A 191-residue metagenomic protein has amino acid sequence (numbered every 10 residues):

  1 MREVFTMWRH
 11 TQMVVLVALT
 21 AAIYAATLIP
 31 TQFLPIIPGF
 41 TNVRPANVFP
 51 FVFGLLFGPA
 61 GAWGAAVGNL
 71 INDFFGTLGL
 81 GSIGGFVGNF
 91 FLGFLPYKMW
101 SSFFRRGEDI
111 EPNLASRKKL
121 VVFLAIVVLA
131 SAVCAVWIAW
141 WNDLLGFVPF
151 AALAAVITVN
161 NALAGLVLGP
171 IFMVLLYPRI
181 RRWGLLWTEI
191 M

Functional and structural regions predicted by a protein language model:
R2-W63: Hydrophobic transmembrane alpha-helices
I29-V48, I71-M191: Membrane-embedded alpha-helical hairpins and interfacial helices in multi-pass inner-membrane proteins
A62-N72: Central hydrophobic cores of alpha-helical transmembrane segments in multi-pass integral membrane proteins
